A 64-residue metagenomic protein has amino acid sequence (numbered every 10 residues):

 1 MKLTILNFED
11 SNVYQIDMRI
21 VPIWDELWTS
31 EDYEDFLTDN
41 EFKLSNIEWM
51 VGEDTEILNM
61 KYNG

Functional and structural regions predicted by a protein language model:
M1-E31: N-terminal acidic leader/helix
E34-G64: Short, mixed-charge low-complexity intrinsically disordered segments
